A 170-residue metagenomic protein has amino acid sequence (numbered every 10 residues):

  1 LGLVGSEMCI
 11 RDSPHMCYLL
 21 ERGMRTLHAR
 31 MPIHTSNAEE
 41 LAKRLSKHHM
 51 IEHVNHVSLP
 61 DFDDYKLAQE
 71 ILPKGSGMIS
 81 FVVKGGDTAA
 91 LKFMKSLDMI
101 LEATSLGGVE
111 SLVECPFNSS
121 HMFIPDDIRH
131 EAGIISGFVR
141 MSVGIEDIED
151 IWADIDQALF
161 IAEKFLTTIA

Functional and structural regions predicted by a protein language model:
L1-G5, C9-I10: Single conserved hydrophobic/aromatic residue that forms the stacking wall/gate of nucleotide- or nucleobase-binding
R11-A42: A conserved active-site cap/scaffold subdomain adjacent to cofactor or substrate pockets
D12, E39-G108, I124-H130, I169-A170: Conserved small-domain helix->loop->beta segment predominantly found in fold-type I
C17, M24-R25, A29, L59 (+4 more regions): Short capping/connector residues at structural and topological boundaries
L19-A29, G77-K84, V139-G144: Short, well-ordered beta-strand elements within core beta-sheets of diverse protein domains
M24-T26, L41, S58-D63, V83-G85 (+4 more regions): Glycine-rich beta-alpha junction loops
K95, S111-A170: PLP-dependent enzyme catalytic core of the Aspartate aminotransferase-like
